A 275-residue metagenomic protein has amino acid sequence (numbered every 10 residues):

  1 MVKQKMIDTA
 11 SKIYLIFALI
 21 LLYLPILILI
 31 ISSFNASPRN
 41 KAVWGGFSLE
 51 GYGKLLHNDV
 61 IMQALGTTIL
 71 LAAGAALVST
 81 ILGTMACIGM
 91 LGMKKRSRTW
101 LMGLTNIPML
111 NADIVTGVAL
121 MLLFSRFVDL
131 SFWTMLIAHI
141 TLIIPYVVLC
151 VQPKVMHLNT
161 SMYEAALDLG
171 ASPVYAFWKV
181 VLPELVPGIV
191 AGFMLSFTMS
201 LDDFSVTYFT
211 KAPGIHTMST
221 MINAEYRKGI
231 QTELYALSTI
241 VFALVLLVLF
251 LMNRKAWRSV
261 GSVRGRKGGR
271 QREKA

Functional and structural regions predicted by a protein language model:
M1-D8, A73-T105, V118-L122, F177 (+1 more regions): Transmembrane-helix boundary motif in ABC transporter permease subunits
M1-G66, L70, A256-A275: N-terminal, non-cleaved signal-anchor transmembrane helix
V2-Y14, Q152-Y163, L167, P173-V180 (+1 more regions): C-terminal transmembrane helix and the adjacent membrane-cytosol boundary/short C-terminal tail of inner/organellar
K3-D8, S37-P38, Y52-V60, L201-R258: Interhelical loop and adjacent transmembrane-helix boundary motif in polytopic membrane transport permeases
Y14, L19-I26, V148-V151, L158-N159 (+1 more regions): Transmembrane alpha-helices
L24-S37, T67, T116-L130, C150 (+5 more regions): A structural signal for multi-pass alpha-helical bundles of membrane permease subunits that mediate small-molecule
N40, L49, S97, I114-I143 (+2 more regions): Membrane-interfacial helix termini and adjacent extracytoplasmic/periplasmic loops of multi-pass transporters
Q63-L70, M121-Y146, P187-I189, F193 (+1 more regions): Loop-to-helix entry region at the N-terminal start of transmembrane alpha-helices in multi-pass membrane transporters
